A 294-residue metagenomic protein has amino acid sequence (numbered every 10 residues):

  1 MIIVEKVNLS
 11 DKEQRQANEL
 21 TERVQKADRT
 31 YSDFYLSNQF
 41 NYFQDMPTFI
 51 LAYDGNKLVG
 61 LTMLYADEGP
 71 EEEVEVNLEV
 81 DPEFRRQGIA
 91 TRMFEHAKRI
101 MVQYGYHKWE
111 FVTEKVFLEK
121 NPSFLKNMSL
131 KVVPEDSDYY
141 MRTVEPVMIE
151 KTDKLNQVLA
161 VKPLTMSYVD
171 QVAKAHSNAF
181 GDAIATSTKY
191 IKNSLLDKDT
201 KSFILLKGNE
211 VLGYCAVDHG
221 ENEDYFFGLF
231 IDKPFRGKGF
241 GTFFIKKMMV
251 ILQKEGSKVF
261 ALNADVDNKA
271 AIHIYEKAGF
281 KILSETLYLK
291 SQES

Functional and structural regions predicted by a protein language model:
M1-L36, T152-I184: Short amphipathic alpha-helix that is part of the acyltransferase structural core
V4, E73-E75, V161, F226: Hydrophobic residues on conserved beta-strands that form the core of alpha/beta folds
Q25, D33-Y106, E114-K115, C215-D224 (+1 more regions): Conserved donor-binding loop and adjoining core beta-sheet/short helix segment in diverse acyl/aminoacyl transferases
G60, P134, L212-G213, G241 (+1 more regions): A structural microfeature
P70, E83-N156, L289-S291: Acyl-donor-binding surface of acyltransferase catalytic domains
R86-R99, I231, G237-K254, I272-K277: Conserved acetyl-CoA-binding loop-helix of GNAT-fold acetyltransferases
S137-L164, K258, N263-K269, G279-S294: C-terminal "cap" of GNAT-fold acetyltransferases
H176-Y214: A mid-sequence, solvent-exposed acidic-amphipathic segment
